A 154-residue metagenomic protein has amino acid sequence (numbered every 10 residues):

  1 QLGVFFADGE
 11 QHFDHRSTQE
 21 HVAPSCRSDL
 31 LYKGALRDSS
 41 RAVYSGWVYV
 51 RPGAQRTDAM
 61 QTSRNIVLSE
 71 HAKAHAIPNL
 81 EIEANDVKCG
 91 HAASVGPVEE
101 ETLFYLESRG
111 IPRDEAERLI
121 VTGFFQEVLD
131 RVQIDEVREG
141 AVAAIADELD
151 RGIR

Functional and structural regions predicted by a protein language model:
Q1-I111, F125, L129-R154: Conserved beta-strand/loop scaffold segments within soluble protein domains that form the structured core and edges
